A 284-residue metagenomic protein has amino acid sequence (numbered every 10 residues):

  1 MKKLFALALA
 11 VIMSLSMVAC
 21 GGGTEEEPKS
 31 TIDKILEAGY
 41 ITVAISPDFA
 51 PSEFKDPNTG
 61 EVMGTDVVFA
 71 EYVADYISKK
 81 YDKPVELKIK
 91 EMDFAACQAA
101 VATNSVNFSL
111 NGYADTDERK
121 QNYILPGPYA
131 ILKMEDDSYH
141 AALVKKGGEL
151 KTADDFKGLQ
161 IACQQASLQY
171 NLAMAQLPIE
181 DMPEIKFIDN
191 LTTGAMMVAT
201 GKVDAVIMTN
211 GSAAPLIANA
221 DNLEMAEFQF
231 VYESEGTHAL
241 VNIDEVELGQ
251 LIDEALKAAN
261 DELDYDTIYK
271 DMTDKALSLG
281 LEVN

Functional and structural regions predicted by a protein language model:
G22-E27, L36-A38, L168-K186, D221-F228 (+1 more regions): Ligand-binding clefts/hinges and TM-proximal coupling segments of bilobed small-molecule sensing domains
E25-K29, L36-N111: Extracytoplasmic small-molecule ligand-binding "clamshell" domains of the periplasmic binding protein/Venus flytrap
P28, V85-A99, G148, I185-T200 (+1 more regions): Short helix-initiation/N-cap motifs at beta->coil->alpha
V43-I45, V62-K79, A114, D136-L191 (+2 more regions): Bilobed "Venus flytrap"/periplasmic-binding protein-like clamshell domains and structurally analogous long
P47, I131-V144, N210, A214-L256 (+1 more regions): Periplasmic-binding protein-like
V67, Y72-Y76, K146-L150, G158-Q160 (+2 more regions): Extended ligand-binding regions for polar small-molecule ligands
E71, K83-D155, F230: Acidic, polar ligand-binding/catalytic clefts
A96, L110-N122, L172-L177, M196-S234: A ligand-binding cleft/hinge motif common to bilobed small-molecule-binding domains
